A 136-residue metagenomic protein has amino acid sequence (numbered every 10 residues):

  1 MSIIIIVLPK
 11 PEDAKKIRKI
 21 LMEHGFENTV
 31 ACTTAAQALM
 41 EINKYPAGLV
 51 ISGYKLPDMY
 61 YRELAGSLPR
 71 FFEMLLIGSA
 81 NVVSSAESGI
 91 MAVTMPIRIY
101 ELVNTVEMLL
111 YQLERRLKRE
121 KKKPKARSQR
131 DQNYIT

Functional and structural regions predicted by a protein language model:
I3-I4: Conserved hydrophobic helix-helix packing surfaces used for dimerization/oligomerization
V7-L8: Conserved acidic carboxylate
P11-V30: Two-component/phosphorelay signaling modules centered on CheY-like receiver
A14, A35, G48-P69, S79-N81: Conserved phosphotransfer microenvironments
A31-L49: Acidic, metal-coordinating helix/loop segments flanking the phosphotransfer/catalytic sites of two-component signaling
S84-I97: As written
I97-L110: C-terminal output helix
L113-T136: CheY-like receiver
